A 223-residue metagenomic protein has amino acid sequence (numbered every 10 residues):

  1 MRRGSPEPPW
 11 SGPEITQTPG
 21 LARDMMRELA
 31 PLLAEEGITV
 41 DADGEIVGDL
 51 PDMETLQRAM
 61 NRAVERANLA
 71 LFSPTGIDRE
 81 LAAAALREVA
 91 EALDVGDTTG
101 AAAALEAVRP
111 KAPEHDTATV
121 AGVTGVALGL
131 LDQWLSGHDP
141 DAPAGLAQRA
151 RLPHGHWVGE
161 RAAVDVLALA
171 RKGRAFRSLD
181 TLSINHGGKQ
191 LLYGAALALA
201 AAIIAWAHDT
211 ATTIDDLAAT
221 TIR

Functional and structural regions predicted by a protein language model:
R2-R223: Solvent-exposed interaction surfaces and binding hotspots enriched for charged
